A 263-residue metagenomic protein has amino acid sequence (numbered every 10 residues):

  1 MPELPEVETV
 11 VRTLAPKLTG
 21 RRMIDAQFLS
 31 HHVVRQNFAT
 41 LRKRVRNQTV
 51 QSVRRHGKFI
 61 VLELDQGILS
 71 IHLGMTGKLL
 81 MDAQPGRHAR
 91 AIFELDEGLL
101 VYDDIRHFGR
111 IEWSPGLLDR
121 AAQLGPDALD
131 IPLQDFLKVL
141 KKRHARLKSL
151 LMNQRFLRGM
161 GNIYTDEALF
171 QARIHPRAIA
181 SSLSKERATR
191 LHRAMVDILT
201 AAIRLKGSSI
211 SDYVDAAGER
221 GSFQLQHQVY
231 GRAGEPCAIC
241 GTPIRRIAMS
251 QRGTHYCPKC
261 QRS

Functional and structural regions predicted by a protein language model:
M1-W113, D130: Gly/Gly-Pro- and Ser/Thr-rich, intrinsically disordered tail segments characteristic of DNA damage-repair and tolerance
P2-P5, P16, P85, P115 (+6 more regions): Proline-rich intrinsically disordered, low-complexity coils
E3-E6, V10, T19, N37 (+5 more regions): Alpha-helical structural motif
R22-T40, R54, L79, P85 (+1 more regions): Basic, nucleic-acid-binding surfaces and adjacent catalytic neighborhoods in DNA/RNA-processing proteins
V45, A121-L124, Y230, I244: Short clusters of hydrophobic/aromatic residues that line enzyme substrate/ligand-binding pockets
D65, L69-I174, I179: Phosphate/anion-contacting hairpin/loop surfaces
